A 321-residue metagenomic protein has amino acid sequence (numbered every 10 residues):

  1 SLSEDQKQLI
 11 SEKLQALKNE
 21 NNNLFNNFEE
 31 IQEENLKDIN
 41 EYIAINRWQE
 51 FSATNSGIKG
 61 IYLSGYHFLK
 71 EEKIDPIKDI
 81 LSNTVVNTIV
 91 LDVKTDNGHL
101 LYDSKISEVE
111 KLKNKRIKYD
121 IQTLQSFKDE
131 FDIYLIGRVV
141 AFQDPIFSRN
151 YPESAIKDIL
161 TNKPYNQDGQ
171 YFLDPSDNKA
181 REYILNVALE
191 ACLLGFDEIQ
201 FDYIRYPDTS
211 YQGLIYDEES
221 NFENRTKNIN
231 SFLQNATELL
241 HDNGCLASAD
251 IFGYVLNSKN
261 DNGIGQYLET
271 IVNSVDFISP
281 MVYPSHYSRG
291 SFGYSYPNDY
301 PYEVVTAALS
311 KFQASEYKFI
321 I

Functional and structural regions predicted by a protein language model:
S56-Y62, Y66-F68, Q125, F142-E190: Active-site-adjacent "subsite" loops/lids of carbohydrate-active enzymes
K59-F68, K105-K118, D168-E182, E219-K227 (+1 more regions): The substrate-binding groove and active-site-proximal loops of carbohydrate-active enzymes, especially glycoside
Y62, Y134-D144, Q200-F201, E223-G265 (+2 more regions): Aromatic-lined carbohydrate-recognition surfaces of secreted/lumenal glycan-active proteins
H67-N83, E110-F131, K227-S231, T306-A307: Aromatic- and glycine-enriched glycan-recognition loops and surfaces that form the carbohydrate-binding subsites
I74-H99, E190-I199, N273-F277: Catalytic domains of carbohydrate-active enzymes, especially glycoside hydrolases
T84-K118, D208, I215: Aromatic-lined carbohydrate-binding/catalytic grooves of carbohydrate-active enzymes
G98, K105, P145, Y151-P152 (+1 more regions): Active-site-proximal loop/short-helix segments that contain or immediately flank catalytic acid/base residue(s)
I264-N298: Aromatic- and acid-rich polysaccharide-binding/catalytic face of secreted or lumenal carbohydrate-active enzymes
